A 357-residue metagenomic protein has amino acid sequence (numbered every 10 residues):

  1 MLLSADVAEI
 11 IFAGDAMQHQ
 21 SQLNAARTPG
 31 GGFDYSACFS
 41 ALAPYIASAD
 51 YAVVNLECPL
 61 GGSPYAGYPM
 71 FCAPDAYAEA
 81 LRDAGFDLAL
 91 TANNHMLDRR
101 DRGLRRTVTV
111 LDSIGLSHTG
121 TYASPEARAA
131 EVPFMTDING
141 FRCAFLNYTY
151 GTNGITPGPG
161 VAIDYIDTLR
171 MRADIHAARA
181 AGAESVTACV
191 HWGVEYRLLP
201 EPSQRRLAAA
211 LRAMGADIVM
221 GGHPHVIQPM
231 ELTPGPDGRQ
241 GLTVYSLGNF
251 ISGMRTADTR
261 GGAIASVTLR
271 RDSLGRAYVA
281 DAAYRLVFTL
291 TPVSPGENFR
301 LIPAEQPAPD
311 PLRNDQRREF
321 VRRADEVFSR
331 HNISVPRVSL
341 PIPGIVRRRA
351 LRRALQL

Functional and structural regions predicted by a protein language model:
M1-L357: Acidic, metal/ion-coordinating pockets
